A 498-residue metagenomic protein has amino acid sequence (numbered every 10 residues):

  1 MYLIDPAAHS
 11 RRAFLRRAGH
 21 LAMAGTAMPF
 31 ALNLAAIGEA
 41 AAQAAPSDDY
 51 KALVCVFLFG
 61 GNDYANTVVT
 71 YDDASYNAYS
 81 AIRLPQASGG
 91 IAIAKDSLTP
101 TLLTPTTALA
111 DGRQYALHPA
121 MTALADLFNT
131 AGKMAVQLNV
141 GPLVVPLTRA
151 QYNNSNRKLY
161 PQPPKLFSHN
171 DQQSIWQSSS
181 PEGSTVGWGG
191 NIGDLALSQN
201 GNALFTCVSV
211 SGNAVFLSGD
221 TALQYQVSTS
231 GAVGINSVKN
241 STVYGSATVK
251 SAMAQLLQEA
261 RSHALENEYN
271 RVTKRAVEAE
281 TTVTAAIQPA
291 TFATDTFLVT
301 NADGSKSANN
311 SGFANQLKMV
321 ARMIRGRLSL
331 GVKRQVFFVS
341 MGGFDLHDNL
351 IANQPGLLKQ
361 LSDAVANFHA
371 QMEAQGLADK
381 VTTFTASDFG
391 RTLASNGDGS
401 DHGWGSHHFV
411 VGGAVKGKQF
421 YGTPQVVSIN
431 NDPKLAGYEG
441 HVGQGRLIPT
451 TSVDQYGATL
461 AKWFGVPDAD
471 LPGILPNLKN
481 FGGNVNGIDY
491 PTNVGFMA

Functional and structural regions predicted by a protein language model:
M1-A374, A394, Q419-A498: Feature for exported/extracytoplasmic and membrane-associated proteins, marking the mature portion
R334-V336, A378, A386, G403-S406: Active-site lining segments that contact anionic ligands and/or coordinate catalytic metals
S340-G342, F384-A386, V411: Generic beta-strand/beta-sheet core signal
Q371-G397: Metal-dependent active-site segment of extracytoplasmic phospho-/sulfohydrolases and closely related
S387-F420: Histidine-centered active-site microenvironments of extracellular/periplasmic hydrolases and transferases
